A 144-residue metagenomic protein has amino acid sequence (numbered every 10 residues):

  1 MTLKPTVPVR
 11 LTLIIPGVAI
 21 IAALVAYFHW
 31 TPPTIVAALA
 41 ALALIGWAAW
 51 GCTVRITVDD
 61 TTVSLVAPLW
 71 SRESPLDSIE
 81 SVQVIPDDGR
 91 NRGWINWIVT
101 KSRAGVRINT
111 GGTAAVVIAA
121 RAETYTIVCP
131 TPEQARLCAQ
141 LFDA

Functional and structural regions predicted by a protein language model:
M1-H29, R103, I108, E123-T124 (+2 more regions): N-terminal membrane-targeting/pre-transmembrane regions
P8-R10, P33, L44, T53 (+3 more regions): General structural signal for secondary-structure boundaries
I20-A23, A40-A43, V63, D87-R90: Intrinsically disordered, low-complexity regions enriched in Ser/Pro/Gly/Gln/His and often acidic
W30-L39: Short, aromatic-rich membrane-interface segments at the entry and exit of alpha-helical transmembrane domains
A41-Q83: Conserved beta-hairpin
C52, R121-E123, A144: Short glycine/proline-enriched coil/turn segments at helix->beta-strand junctions
V66-P130: Non-transmembrane, membrane-adjacent beta-strand/coil modules in membrane-associated proteins and peripheral
C129-A144: Cytosol-/stroma-facing membrane-proximal "stalk/adaptor" domains immediately downstream of transmembrane anchors
